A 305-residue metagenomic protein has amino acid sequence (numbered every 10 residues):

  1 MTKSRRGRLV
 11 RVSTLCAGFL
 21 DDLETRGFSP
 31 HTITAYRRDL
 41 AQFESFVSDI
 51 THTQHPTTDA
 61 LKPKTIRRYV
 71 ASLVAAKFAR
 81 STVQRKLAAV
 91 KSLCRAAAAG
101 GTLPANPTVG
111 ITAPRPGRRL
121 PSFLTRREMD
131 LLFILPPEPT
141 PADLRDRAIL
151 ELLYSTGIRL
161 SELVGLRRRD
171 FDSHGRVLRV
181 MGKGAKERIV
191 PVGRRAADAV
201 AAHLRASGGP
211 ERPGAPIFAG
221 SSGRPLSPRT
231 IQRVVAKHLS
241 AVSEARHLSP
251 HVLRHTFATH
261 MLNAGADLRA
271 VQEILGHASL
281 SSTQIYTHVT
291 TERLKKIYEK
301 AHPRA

Functional and structural regions predicted by a protein language model:
M1-A305: Conserved catalytic core of the tyrosine transesterase superfamily
